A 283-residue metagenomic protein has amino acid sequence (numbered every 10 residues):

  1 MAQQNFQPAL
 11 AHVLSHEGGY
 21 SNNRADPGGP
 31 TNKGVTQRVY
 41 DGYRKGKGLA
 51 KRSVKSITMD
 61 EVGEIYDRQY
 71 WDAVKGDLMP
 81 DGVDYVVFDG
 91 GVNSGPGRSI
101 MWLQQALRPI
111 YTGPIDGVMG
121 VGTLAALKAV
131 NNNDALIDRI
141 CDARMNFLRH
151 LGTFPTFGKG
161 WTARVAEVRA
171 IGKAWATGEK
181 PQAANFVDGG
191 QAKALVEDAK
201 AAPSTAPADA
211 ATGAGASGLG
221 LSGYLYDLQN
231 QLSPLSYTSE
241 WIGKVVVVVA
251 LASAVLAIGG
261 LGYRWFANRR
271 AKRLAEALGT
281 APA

Functional and structural regions predicted by a protein language model:
M1-A254, G259-A283: Cell-wall polysaccharide-cleaving catalytic domain and substrate-binding groove, primarily in peptidoglycan/chitin
